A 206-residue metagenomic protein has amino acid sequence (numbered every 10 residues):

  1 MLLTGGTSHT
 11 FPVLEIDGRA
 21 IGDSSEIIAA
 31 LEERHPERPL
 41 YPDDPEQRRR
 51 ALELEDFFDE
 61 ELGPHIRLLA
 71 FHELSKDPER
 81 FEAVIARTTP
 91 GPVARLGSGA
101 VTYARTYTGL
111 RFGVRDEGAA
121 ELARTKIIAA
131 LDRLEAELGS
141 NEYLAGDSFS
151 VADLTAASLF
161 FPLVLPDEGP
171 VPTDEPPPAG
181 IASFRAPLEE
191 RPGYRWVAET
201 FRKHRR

Functional and structural regions predicted by a protein language model:
M1-R95: GST-like domain detector, emphasizing the conserved glutathione-binding G-site in the N-terminal thioredoxin-like
P12, P36, F112, G118-A119 (+2 more regions): Residue-level detector of alpha-helix boundaries and kinks
G22, E46, E61, L122-T125 (+2 more regions): Generic recognition of short, well-ordered alpha-helical interface segments
E26, R50, H65, R80 (+3 more regions): Exposed alpha-helical structural elements
I28, E32, L52-E55, D59 (+4 more regions): Non-transmembrane alpha-helical segments in soluble domains of secreted/periplasmic/extracellular proteins
P45, E117, E121, P187: Charge-dense, low-complexity intrinsically disordered segments
G63-P176: GST-like fold's C-terminal all-alpha helical module
L159-H204: Short His-centered aromatic/hydrophobic patch
